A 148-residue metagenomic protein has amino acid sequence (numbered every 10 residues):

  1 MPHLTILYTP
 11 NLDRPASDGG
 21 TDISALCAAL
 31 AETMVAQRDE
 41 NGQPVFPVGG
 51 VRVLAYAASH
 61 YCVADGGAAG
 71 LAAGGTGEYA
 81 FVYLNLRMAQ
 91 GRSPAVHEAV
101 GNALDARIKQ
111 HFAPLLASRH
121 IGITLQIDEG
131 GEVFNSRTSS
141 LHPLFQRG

Functional and structural regions predicted by a protein language model:
M1-G148: A domain-level signal for the structural core that forms small-molecule/cofactor-binding pockets and catalytic centers
